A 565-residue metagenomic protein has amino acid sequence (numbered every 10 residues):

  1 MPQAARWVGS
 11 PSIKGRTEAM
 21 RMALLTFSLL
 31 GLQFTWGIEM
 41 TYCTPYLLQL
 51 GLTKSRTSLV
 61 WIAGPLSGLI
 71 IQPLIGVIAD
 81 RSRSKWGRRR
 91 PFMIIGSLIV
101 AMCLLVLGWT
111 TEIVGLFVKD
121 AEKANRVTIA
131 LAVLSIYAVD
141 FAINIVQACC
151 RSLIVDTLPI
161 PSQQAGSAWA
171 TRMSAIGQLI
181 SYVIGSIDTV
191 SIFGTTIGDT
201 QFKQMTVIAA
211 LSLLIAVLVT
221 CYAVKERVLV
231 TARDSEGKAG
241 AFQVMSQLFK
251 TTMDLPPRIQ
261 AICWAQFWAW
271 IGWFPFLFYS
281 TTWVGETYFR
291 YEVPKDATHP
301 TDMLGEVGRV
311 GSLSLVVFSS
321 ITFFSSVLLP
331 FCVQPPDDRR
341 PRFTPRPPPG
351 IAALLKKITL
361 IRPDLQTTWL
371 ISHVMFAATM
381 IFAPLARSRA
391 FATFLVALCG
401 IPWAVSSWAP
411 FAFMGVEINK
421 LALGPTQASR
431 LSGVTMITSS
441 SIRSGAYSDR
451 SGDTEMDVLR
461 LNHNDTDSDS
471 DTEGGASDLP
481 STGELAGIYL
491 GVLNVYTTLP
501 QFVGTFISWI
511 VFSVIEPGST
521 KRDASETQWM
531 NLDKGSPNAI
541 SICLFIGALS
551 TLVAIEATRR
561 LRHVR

Functional and structural regions predicted by a protein language model:
M1-R16, K119-N125, I129-V133, V146-R151 (+5 more regions): Intracellular loop-helix junctions on the cytosolic face of multi-pass helical membrane proteins
P2-S67, A261-A297: Helix-loop boundary and gating motifs at the non-cytosolic
A23-L24, T53-A63, A168, T200-Q204 (+6 more regions): Loop-to-transmembrane helix entry
L30, G96-C149, T379-F382, A390-F413: Hydrophobic core of transmembrane alpha-helices in multi-pass small-molecule transporters, especially MFS/SLC-type
A63-Q72, I99-V100, Q164-D199, I208-L213 (+2 more regions): Glycine-rich segments within core transmembrane alpha-helices of 12-TM secondary carriers
G76-R81, G108, V114, I176-T200 (+3 more regions): Transmembrane alpha-helix termini and helix-breaking/packing motifs in multi-pass membrane transporters
R81-M102, I113, F331-H373, P425-T426: Cytoplasmic membrane-interface "Motif A"-like loop-to-helix N-cap segments of 12-TM Major Facilitator Superfamily
W86-M93, W169, T189-S212, M303-R309 (+2 more regions): A membrane-interface helix-boundary motif in multi-pass transporters
